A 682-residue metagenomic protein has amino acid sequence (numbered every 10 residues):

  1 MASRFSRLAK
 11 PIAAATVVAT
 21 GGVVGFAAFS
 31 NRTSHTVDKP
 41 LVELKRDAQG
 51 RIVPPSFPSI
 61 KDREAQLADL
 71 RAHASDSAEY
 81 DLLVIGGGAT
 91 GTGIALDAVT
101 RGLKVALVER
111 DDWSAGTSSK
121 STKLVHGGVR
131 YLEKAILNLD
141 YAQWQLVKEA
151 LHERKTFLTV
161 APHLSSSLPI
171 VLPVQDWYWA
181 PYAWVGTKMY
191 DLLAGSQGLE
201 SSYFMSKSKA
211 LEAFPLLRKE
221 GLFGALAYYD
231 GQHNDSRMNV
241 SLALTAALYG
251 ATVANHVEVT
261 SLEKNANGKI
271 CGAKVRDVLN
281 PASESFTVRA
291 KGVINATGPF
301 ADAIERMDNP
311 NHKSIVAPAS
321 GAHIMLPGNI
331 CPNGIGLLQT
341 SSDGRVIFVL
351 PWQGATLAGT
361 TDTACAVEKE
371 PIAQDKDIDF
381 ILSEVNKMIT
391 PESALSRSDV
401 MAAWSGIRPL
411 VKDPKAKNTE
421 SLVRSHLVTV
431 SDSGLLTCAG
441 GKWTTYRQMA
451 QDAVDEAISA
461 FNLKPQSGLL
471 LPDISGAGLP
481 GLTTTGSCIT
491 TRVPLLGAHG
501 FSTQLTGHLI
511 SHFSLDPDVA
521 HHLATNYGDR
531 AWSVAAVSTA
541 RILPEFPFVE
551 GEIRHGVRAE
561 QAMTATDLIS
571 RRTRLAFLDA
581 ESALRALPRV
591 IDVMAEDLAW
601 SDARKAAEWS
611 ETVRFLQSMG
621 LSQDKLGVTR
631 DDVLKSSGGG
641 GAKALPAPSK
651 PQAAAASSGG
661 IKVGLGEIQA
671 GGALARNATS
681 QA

Functional and structural regions predicted by a protein language model:
A2-L82, T100-R101: Extreme N-terminal leader/targeting segments of oxidoreductases
V37-L41, F57, A246, A303-I324: Glycine-rich beta-alpha-beta "Rossmann" dinucleotide-binding loop(s) and their flanking helix/strand
A78-Y80, P281-G292: Core beta-strand elements of the Rossmann-like FAD/NAD(P) dinucleotide-binding domain in flavoenzyme oxidoreductases
E79-L107: N-terminal Rossmann-like FAD-binding beta1-loop-alpha1 element of flavoenzymes
V99-S121: Glycine-rich FAD pyrophosphate-binding loop
D111, L164-S167, V171-K188, L193 (+12 more regions): C-terminal accessory subdomains/tails of enzymes that are appended
S114-K148, L217: Glycine-rich active-site loop/strand segments that organize a redox cofactor
N255-C271: A conserved short coil-to-beta-strand element within the FAD-binding core of flavoproteins
